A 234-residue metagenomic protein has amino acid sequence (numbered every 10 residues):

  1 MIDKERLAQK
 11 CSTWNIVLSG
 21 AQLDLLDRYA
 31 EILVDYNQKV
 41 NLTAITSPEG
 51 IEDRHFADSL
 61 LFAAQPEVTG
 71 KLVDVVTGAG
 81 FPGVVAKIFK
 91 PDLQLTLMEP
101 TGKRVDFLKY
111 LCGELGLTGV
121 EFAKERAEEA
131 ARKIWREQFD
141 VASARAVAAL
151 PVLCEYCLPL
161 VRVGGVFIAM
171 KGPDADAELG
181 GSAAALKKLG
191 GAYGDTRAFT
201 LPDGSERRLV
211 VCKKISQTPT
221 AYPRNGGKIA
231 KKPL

Functional and structural regions predicted by a protein language model:
I2-V73, K103-V120, N225: Class I SAM-dependent transferase core
G20, T46, K124-R126, D195-R197: Short loop/edge segments at beta-strand edges and connector loops that shape dinucleotide/nucleotide cofactor-binding
L60-A148, C154-E155: Conserved SAM/SAH cofactor-binding pocket of Class I
K90, V161-V163: Helix-to-beta-strand junctions that scaffold the AdoMet/dcAdoMet cofactor pocket in Class I SAM-dependent enzymes
R104-D106, A175, L179: Short alpha-helix immediately C-terminal to the canonical SAM-binding loop
E128, A149, G172-D176, T200: Short "lid" loop at the C-terminus of a central beta-strand within the Rossmann-like core of SAM-dependent
G164-D174: Conserved beta-strand signature within the Rossmann-like core of class I S-adenosyl-L-methionine
G180-L234: SAM/dcSAM-binding transferase cores
